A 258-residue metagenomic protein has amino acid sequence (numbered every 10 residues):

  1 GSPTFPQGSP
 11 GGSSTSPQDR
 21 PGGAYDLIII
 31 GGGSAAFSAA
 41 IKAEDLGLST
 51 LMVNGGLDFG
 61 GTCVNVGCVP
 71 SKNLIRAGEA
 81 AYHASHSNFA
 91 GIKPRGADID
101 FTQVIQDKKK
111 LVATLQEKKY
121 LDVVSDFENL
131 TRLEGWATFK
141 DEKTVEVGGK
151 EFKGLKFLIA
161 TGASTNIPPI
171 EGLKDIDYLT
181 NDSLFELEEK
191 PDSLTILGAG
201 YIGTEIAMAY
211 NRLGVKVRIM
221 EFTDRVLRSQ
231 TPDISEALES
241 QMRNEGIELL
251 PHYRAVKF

Functional and structural regions predicted by a protein language model:
G1-L27, D45-L48: Extreme N-terminal leader/targeting segments of oxidoreductases
G23-Y25, I41-L48, N54-K190, T223-L227 (+2 more regions): Glycine-rich flavin
A24-M52, G203-R212: N-terminal Rossmann-like FAD-binding beta1-loop-alpha1 element of flavoenzymes
G31-S34, L57, L197-G200: Glycine-rich Rossmann-fold phosphate-binding loop(s) that bind the pyrophosphate of adenine dinucleotide cofactors
E188-Q230: Rossmann-like NAD(P)H-binding beta-loop-alpha module
L249: A short beta-strand/loop micro-motif in the catalytic core of glycosyltransferases that engages the nucleotide-sugar
